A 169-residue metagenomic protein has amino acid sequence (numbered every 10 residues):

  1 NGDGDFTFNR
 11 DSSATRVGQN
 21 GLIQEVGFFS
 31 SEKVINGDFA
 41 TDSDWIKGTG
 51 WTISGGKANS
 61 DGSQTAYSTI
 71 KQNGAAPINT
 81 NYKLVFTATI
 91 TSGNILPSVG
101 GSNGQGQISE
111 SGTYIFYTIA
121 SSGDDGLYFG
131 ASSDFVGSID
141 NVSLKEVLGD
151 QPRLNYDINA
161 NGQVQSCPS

Functional and structural regions predicted by a protein language model:
N1-S169: Polar, enzyme-active/binding microenvironments
